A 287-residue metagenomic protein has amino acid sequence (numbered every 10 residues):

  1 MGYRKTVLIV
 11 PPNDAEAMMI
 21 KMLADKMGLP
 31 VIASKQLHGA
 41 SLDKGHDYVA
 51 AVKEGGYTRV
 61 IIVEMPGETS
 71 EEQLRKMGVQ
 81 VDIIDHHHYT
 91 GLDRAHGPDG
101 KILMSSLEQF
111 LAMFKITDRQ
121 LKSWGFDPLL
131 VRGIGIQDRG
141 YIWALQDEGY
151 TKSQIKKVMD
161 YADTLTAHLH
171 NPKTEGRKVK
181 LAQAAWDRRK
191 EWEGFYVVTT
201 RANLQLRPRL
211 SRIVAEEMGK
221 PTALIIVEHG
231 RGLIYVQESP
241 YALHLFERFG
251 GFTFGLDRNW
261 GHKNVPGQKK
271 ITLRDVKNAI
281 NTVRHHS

Functional and structural regions predicted by a protein language model:
G2-V10, G56-R59, L74-D82, L92-R94 (+2 more regions): Gly/His-enriched, cation/cofactor- and phosphate-binding structural elements
I9-L42: Short, charged N-terminal beta->alpha structural module
P11-A17, G67-E68, Q137-Y141, L204: Gly/Ser/Thr-rich loops at beta-strand to alpha-helix junctions that form or flank small-molecule/cofactor-binding
M18-I20, A40-D47, G91-H96: Short, charged, surface-exposed secondary-structure boundary motifs
P30-G78: N-terminal small/polar loop signature for handling phosphorylated ligands or for N-terminal nucleophile
E64-T69, H86-H88, S239-Y241: Short, polar loop motifs at secondary-structure junctions
H86-L165: Short alpha-helices
L145-R209: Active-site rim beta-loop-alpha module in soluble metabolic enzymes
